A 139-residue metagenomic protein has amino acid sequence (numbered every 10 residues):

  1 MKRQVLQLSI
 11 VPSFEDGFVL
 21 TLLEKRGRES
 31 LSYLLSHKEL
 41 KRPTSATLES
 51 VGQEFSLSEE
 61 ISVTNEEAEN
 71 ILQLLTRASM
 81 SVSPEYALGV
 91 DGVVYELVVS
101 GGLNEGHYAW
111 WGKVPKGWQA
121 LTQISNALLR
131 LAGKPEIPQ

Functional and structural regions predicted by a protein language model:
M1-Q139: Function-determining sites in protein domains
